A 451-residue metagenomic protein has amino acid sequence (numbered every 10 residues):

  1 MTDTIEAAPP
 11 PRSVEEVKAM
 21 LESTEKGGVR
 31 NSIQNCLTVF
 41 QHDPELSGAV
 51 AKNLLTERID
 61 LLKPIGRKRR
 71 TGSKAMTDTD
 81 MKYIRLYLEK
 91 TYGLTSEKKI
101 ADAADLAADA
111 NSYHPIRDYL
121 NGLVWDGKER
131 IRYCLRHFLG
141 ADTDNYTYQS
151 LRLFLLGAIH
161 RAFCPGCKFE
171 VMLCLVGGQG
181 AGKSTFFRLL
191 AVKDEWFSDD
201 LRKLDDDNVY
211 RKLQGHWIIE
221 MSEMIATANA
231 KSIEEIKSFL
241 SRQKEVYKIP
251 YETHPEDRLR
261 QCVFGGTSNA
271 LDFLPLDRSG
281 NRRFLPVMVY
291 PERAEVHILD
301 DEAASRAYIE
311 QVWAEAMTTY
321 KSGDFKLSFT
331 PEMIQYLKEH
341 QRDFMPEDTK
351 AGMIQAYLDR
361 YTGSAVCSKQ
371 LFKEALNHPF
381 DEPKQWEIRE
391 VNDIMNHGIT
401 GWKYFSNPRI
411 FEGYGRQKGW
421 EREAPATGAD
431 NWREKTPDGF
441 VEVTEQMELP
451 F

Functional and structural regions predicted by a protein language model:
M1-R130, N145, Q149, D381-E382 (+4 more regions): N-terminal nucleic-acid engagement/recognition segments and initiation subdomains in replication, restriction
V39, E45, L54, R58-L61 (+9 more regions): Residue-level preference for alpha-helix termini and adjacent loops
R85, R132, S184, S368-K369: Generic structural marker for isolated residues within well-ordered, non-membrane alpha-helices of soluble domains
L86-H114, K168, E195-D199, D205-L240 (+2 more regions): Feature primarily recognizes SF3-like P-loop helicase cores of small DNA viruses
A104-Q214, I218: P-loop NTPase catalytic core of nucleic-acid-dependent motor ATPases
